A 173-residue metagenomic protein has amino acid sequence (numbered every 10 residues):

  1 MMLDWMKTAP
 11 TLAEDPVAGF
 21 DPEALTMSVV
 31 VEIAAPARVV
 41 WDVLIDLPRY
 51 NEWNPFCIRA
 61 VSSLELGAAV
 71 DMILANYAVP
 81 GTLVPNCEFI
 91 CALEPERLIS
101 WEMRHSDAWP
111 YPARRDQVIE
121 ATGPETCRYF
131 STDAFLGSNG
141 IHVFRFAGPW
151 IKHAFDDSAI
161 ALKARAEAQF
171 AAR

Functional and structural regions predicted by a protein language model:
M1-E65: Hydrophobic ligand-binding cavity/cleft-lining segments
D4-W5, F20, N51-E52, V61-A108 (+1 more regions): Glycine-rich portal/gate segments that line the openings of hydrophobic small-molecule binding cavities
A13-D15, T26-M27, C57-R59, M72-L74 (+3 more regions): Short structured motifs
A24-E32, A69, P85, L98 (+2 more regions): Intrinsic-disorder/low-complexity, polar/charged segments enriched in Ser/Thr/Lys/Arg/Asp/Glu/Gln
V29-V31, P85-A92, H105, A113-A121: Hydrophobic/aromatic beta-strand elements that line small-molecule binding cavities or substrate pockets in beta-rich
A34-R38, E65-L66, C91-R97, V118-R128 (+1 more regions): A short, structured loop/turn motif at beta-sheet edges
R104-D157, L162: Beta-strand/loop substructures that line and gate deep hydrophobic ligand-binding cavities in soluble
